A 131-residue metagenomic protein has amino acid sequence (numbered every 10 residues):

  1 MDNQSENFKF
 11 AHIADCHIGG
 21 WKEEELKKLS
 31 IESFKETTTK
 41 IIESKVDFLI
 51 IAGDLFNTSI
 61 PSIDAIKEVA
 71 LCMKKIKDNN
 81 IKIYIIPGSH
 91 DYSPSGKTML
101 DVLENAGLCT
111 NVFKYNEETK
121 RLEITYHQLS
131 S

Functional and structural regions predicted by a protein language model:
D2-A11, Y126-S131: Beta-strand-turn-beta hairpins that frame and shape the catalytic cleft of phosphate-ester-processing enzymes
D2-E6, D15, E36-K40: N-terminal basic/disordered segments at the start of proteins
F10-H12, N111-V112: Conserved beta-strand scaffold positions in the cores of enzyme catalytic domains, especially in NTP/NDP-utilizing
A11-E24: Conserved P-loop NTPase mechanochemical-coupling segment
K22-Y126: Core catalytic region of metal-dependent phosphoesterases/phosphodiesterases, especially metallo-beta-lactamase-like
